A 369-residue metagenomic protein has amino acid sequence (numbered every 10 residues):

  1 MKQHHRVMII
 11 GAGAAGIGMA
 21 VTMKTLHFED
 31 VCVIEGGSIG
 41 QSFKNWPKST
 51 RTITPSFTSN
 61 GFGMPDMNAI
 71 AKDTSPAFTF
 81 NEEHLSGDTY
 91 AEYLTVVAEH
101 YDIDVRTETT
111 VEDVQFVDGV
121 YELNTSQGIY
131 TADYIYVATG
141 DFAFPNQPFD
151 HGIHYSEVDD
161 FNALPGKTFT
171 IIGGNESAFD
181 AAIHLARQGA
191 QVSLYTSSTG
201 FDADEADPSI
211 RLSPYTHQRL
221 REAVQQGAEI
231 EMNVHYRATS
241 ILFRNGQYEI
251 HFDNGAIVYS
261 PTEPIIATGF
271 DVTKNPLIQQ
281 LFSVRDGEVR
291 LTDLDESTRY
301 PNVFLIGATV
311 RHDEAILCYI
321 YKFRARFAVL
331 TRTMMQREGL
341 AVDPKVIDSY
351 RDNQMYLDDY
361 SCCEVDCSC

Functional and structural regions predicted by a protein language model:
H5-C32, T170-I172, E176-R187: N-terminal Rossmann-like FAD-binding beta1-loop-alpha1 element of flavoenzymes
A15, I39, F142, S177 (+1 more regions): Conserved Rossmann-like nucleotide-cofactor binding loop
G36-A91, Y195-R211: Glycine-rich active-site loop/strand segments that organize a redox cofactor
P76-Y134, T139-F142, T239-I250, S260-E263 (+1 more regions): Feature captures the FAD/FMN-dependent oxidoreductase FAD-binding
S86-T89, Y134-Q188, V192-L194, R285-T298 (+1 more regions): Glycine-rich dinucleotide-binding loop and its adjacent helix/turn
N175-R219, A223, S240, F304-L305 (+2 more regions): Active-site substrate-recognition segment that forms the wall of the catalytic cavity or substrate channel
R187-S283, V342-Y350: A Rossmann-like FAD-binding core segment of flavoenzymes
D271, E288-C369: C-terminal, flexible cofactor-proximal segment of oxidoreductases
